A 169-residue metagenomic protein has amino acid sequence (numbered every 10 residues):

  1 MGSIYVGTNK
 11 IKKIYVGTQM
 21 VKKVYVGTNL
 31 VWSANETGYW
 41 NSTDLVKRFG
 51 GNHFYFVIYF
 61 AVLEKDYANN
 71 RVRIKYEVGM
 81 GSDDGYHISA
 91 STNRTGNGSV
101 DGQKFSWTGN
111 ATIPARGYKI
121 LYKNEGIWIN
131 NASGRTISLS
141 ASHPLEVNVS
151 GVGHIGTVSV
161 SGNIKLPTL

Functional and structural regions predicted by a protein language model:
M1-Y39: Enriched but not universal
N29-L169: Polar, enzyme-active/binding microenvironments
